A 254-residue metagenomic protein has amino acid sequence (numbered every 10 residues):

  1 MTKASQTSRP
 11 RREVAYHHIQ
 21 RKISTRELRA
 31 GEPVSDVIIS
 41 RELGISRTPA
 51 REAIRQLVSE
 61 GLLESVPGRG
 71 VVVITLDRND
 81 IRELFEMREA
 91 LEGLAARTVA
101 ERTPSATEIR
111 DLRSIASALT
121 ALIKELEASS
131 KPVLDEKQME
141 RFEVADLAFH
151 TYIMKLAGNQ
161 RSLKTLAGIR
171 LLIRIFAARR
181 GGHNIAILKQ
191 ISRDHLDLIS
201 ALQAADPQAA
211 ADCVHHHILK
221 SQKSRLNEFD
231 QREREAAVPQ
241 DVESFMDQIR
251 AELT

Functional and structural regions predicted by a protein language model:
M1-P104, Q222, L226, D230-T254: Short linear motifs at protein or domain termini
T2-Q6, T75, S130-K137, G182: Short coil/turn segments at secondary-structure junctions
N79, A106-R179, I191-A204, A209-K223: Conserved amphipathic alpha-helical segments that form helical-bundle/coiled-coil interaction surfaces
A100-E101, G158, G182: Short helix-capping/hinge motifs at transmembrane helix termini and TM-loop junctions
H183-I187: Solvent-exposed loop and edge beta-strand segments that line ligand/cofactor-binding and catalytic clefts
